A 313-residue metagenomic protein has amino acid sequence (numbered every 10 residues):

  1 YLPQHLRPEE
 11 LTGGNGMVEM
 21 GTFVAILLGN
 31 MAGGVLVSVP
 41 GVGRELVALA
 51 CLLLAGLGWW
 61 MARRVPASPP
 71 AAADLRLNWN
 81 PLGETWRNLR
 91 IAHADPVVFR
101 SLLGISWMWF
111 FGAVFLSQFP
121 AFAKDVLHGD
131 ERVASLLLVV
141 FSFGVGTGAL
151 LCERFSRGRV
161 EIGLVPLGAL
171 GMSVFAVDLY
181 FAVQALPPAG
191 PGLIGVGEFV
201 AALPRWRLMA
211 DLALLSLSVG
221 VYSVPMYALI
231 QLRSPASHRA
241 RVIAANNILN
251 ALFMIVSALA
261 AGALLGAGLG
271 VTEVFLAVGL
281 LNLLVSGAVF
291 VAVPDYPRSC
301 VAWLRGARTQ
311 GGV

Functional and structural regions predicted by a protein language model:
Y1-Q4, C51-L77, R157-R159, V183-P187 (+1 more regions): Helix-loop junctions on the cytosolic side of multi-pass membrane transporters, especially the intracellular loop
Y1-S38, R100, G104, M108-L116 (+4 more regions): Substrate-agnostic recognition of the 12-TM MFS/MFS-like secondary transporter fold
F23, L27-C51, D125-V126, R154 (+1 more regions): Transmembrane alpha-helix termini and helix-breaking/packing motifs in multi-pass membrane transporters
A67-G104, V126, G192-A201, T309-G312: Juxtamembrane intracellular "pre-TM" segments in multi-pass secondary transporters
S117-V133: Short amphipathic helix-loop junctions that connect adjacent transmembrane helices in Major Facilitator Superfamily/SLC
G129-L138, P204, L208, I243 (+1 more regions): Juxtamembrane helix-start elements in MFS-like secondary transporters
R154-V174, V271-T272: Cytoplasmic membrane-interface "Motif A"-like loop-to-helix N-cap segments of 12-TM Major Facilitator Superfamily
L170-A201: C-terminal ends and interior cores of transmembrane alpha-helices in multi-pass membrane transporters/permeases
